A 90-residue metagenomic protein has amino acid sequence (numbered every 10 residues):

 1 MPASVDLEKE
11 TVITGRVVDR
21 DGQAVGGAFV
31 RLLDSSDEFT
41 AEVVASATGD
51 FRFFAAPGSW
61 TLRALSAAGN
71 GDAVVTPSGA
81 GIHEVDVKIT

Functional and structural regions predicted by a protein language model:
M1-V12, D21: Beta-strand-rich domain onsets/edges
L7, A47, A56-G58, G79: Surface-exposed loops/turns
T14-G26: Structural motif
A28-L32, L62: Hydrophobic beta-strand segments
S35-D50: Short, acidic Ser/Thr/Gly-rich low-complexity loop/linker segments typical of extracellular and cell-surface proteins
G49-F53, H83-V85: Short strand-edge motifs at loop-to-beta-strand transitions and within beta-strands of extracellular beta-rich domains
G58-A68: A short, solvent-exposed beta-strand micro-motif common in secreted/extracellular proteins
A67-T90: Structured interaction patches on ligand/partner-binding surfaces of diverse proteins
